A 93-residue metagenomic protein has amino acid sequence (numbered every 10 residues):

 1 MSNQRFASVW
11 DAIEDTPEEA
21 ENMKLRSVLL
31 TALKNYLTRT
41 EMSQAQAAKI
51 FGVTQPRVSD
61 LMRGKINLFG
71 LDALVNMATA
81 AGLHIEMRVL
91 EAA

Functional and structural regions predicted by a protein language model:
M1-A32: N-terminal flexible/basic segments that precede or flank functional cores
L33, Q44, L74: Generic structural marker for isolated residues within well-ordered, non-membrane alpha-helices of soluble domains
L37-R39: Short amphipathic helical patch at the helix-1/turn junction of helix-turn-helix
M42-R57: Short alpha-helical DNA-recognition segment
M62: DNA major-groove recognition helix of helix-turn-helix
L71-M87: DNA major-groove recognition helix of helix-turn-helix/homeodomain DNA-binding modules
V89-A93: Short, charged recognition helix plus adjacent turn of helix-turn-helix-like nucleic-acid-binding domains
